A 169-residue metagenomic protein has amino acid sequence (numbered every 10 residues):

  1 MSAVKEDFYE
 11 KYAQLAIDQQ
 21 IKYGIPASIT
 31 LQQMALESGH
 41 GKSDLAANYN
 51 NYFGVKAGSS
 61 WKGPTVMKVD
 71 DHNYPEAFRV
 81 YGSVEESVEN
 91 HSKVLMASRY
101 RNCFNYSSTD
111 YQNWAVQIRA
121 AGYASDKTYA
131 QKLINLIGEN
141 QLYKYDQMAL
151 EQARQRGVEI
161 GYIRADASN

Functional and structural regions predicted by a protein language model:
M1-N169: Catalytic cores of secreted/periplasmic lytic hydrolases that degrade extracellular macromolecules
